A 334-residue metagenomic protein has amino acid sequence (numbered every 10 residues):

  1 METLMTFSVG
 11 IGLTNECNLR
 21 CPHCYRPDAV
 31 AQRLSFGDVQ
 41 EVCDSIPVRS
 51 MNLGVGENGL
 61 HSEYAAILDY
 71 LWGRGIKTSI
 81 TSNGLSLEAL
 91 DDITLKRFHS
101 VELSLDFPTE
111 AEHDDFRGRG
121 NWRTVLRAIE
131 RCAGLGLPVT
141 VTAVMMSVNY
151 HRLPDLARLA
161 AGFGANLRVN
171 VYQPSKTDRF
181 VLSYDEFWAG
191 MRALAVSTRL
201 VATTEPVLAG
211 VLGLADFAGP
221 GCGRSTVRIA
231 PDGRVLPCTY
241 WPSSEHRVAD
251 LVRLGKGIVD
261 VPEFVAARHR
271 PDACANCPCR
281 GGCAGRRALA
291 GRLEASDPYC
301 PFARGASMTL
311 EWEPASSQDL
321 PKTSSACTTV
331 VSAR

Functional and structural regions predicted by a protein language model:
M1-D92, K96-R97: Conserved alpha-helical substructure of the radical SAM core
M1-V30, D44-S45, R224, A230 (+2 more regions): N-terminal pre-core extensions flanking Radical SAM catalytic domains
M5, Y240-R334: Flexible mid-to-C-terminal extensions adjoining Fe-S/redox cofactors in radical SAM and related proteins
G10, T14-C17, A215, P231 (+3 more regions): Residue-level signal for mature regions of secreted extracellular proteins and peptides
R20, P47-R49, R97, L137-P138 (+2 more regions): Short loop/turn motifs at secondary-structure junctions
R33-G37, D69, G73-R74, H99 (+2 more regions): Radical SAM enzyme [4Fe-4S]-AdoMet core and its adjacent flexible, acidic and glycine-rich loops/tails across
M51-L53, I80, L103, V141 (+2 more regions): Buried hydrophobic side chains on well-structured beta-strands
I93, D115-F116, L251, L289: Residue-level signal for well-ordered alpha-helical positions
